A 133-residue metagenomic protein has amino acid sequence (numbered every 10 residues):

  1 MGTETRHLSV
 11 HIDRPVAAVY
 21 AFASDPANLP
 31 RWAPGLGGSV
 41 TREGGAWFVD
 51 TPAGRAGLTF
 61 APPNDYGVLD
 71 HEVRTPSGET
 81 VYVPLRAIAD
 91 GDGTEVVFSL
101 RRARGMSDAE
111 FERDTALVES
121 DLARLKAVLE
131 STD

Functional and structural regions predicted by a protein language model:
M1-S39: Hydrophobic ligand-binding cavity/cleft-lining segments
G2-E4, D50-P52, P63, T75-E79 (+1 more regions): A generic structural micro-feature
T5-H7, G54-G57, E79-P84: Short, surface-exposed coil-to-beta transition loops
A18-A23, L29, W47, F60 (+3 more regions): Hydrophobic pocket/interface hotspot
S39-V40, F60, L85-A87: A structural signal for short hydrophobic beta-strand segments in well-ordered beta-sheet cores
A46-P52, L69-P76, L100: Short beta-strand segments that buttress and anchor functional surface loops
N64-V68: Short, conserved beta-turn/loop elements at beta-strand boundaries and strand-helix junctions
V73-D133: Beta-strand/loop substructures that line and gate deep hydrophobic ligand-binding cavities in soluble
